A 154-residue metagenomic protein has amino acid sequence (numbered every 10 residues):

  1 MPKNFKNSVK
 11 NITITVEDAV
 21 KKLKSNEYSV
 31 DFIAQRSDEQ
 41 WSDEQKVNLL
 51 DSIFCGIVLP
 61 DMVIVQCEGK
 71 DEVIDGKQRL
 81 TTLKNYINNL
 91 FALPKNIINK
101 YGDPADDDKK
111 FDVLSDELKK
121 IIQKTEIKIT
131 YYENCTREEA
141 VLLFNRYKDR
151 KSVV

Functional and structural regions predicted by a protein language model:
P2-I12, D18, I33-D43, V47-V154: Basic- and aromatic-enriched surface patches that contact anionic nucleotides/nucleic acids
V16-K24: Flexible hinge/switch segments at interdomain interfaces of large molecular machines
S25-A34: A short, surface-exposed helix-loop junction/capping segment
